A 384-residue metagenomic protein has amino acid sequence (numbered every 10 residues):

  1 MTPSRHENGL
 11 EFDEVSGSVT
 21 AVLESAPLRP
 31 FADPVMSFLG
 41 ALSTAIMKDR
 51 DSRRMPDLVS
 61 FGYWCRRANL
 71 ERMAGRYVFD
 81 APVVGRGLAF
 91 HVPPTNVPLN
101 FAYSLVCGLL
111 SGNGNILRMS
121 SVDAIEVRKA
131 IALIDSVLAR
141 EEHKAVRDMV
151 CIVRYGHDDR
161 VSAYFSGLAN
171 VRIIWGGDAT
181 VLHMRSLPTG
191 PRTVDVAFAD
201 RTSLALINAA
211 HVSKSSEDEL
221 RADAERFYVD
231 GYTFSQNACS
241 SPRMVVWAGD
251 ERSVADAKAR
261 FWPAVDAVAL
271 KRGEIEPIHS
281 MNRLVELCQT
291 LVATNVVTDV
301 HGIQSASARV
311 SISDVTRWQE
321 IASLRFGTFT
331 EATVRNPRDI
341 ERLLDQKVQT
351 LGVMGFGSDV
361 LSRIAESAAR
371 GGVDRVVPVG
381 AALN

Functional and structural regions predicted by a protein language model:
M1-G87, V377: N-terminal Rossmann-like NAD(P)+-binding subdomain of aldehyde/semialdehyde dehydrogenases
A74-L138: Conserved small-residue-rich beta-alpha loop and adjacent elements that most often cradle the phosphate/pyrophosphate
G75-F90, N96, V153-A163, V310-S323: Donor nucleotide-activated moiety binding/catalytic core segment of transferases that use nucleotide-activated donors
V92-T95, M119-S120, V153-Y155, I174-G177 (+4 more regions): Short His-Asn-centered micro-motif
C107-L110, S136, S186-P191, A368-A369: Short, surface-exposed basic-aromatic patches at helix termini and helix-loop junctions that form
N113-I116, A145, Y164-V171, L344-T350: Short, surface-exposed connector motifs at secondary-structure boundaries
H143-E251: Conserved NAD(P)+-binding/catalytic subdomain of aldehyde/semialdehyde dehydrogenases
F234-G352, V360-G371, V376-N384: NAD(P)-dependent aldehyde/semialdehyde dehydrogenase
